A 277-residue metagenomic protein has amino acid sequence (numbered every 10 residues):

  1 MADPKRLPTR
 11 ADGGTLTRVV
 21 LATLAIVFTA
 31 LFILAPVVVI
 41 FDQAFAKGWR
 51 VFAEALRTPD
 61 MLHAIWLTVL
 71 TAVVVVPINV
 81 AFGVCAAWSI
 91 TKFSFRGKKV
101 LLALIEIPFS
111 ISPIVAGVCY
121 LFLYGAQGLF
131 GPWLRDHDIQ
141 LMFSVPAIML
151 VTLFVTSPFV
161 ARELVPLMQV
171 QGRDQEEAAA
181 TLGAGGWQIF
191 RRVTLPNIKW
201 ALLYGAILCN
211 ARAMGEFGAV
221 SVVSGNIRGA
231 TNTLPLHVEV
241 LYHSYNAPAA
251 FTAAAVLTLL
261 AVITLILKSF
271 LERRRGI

Functional and structural regions predicted by a protein language model:
D3, V20-T23, A35, V39 (+4 more regions): C-terminal transmembrane helix and the adjacent membrane-cytosol boundary/short C-terminal tail of inner/organellar
P4-V19, I40-P77, K92-F93, V240-A247: Periplasmic/extracellular loop-to-transmembrane helix junction in inner-membrane transport proteins
K5-G13, V74-I105, V118-F122, P132-W133 (+3 more regions): Transmembrane-helix boundary motif in ABC transporter permease subunits
K5-G13, W49-R57, L62, G97-K98 (+3 more regions): Membrane-interfacial helix termini and adjacent extracytoplasmic/periplasmic loops of multi-pass transporters
G13-R18, F52-P59, F217-L267: Interhelical loop and adjacent transmembrane-helix boundary motif in polytopic membrane transport permeases
T23-F28, P77, I107, F154-G172 (+2 more regions): Transmembrane alpha-helices
L31, W66, L70-F82, A86 (+5 more regions): Hydrophobic alpha-helical transmembrane segments of multipass integral membrane proteins, especially permease/channel
L34-V38, D42, A81-A86, V115-V118 (+10 more regions): Membrane-embedded alpha-helices of multi-pass transport/permease systems
